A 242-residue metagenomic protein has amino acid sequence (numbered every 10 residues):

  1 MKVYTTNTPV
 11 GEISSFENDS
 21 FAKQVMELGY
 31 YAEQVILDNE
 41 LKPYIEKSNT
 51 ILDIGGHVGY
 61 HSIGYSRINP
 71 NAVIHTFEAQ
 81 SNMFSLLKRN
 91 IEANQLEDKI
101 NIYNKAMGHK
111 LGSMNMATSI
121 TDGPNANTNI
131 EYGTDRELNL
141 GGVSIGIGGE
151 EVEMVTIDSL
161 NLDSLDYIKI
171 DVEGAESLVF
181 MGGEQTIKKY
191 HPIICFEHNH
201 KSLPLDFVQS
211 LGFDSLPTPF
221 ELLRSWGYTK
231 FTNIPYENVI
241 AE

Functional and structural regions predicted by a protein language model:
M1-K99, V143, L162, E221-S225 (+1 more regions): S-adenosyl-L-methionine
V3-Y4, P43, N69-T76, D158-E242: Conserved acidic-Pro-Pro-aromatic motif
P9-L37, Y103, G108-L160: Glycine-rich adenosyl-binding loop in Rossmann-like folds that engage adenosine-containing cofactors
G59, F84, K110-G112, S177 (+1 more regions): Conserved protein kinase catalytic core
Y65, L87, I100, M116 (+1 more regions): Hydrophobic packing residues within well-ordered alpha-helices of enzyme cores
E92-N94, A117-D122, L211-D214, F220: Short, hinge-like loop/turn segments at secondary-structure boundaries
L96, M107-H109, V172, H198: Hydrophobic pocket-lining residues within nucleotide cofactor-binding pockets
I100-K105, F196: Short loop/edge segments at beta-strand edges and connector loops that shape dinucleotide/nucleotide cofactor-binding
